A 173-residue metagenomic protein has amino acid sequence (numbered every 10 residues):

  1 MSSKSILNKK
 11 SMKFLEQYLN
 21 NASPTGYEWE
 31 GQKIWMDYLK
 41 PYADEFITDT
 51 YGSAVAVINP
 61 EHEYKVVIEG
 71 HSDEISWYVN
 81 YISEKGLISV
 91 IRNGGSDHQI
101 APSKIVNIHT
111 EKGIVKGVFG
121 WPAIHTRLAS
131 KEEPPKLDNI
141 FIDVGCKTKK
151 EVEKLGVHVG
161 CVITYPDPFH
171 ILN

Functional and structural regions predicted by a protein language model:
M1-N173: N-terminal hydrophobic/helix-forming segments and targeting peptides
